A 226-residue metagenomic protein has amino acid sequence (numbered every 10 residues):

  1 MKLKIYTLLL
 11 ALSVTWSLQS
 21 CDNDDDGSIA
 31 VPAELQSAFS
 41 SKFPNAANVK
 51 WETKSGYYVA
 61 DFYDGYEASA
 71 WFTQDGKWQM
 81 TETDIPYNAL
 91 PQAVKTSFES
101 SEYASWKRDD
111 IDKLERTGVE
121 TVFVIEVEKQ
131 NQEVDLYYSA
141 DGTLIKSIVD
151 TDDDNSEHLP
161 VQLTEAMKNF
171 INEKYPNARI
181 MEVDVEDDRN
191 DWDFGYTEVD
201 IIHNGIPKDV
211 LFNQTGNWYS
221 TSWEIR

Functional and structural regions predicted by a protein language model:
K2-I5, A11-F43: Bacterial Sec-dependent N-terminal signal peptides
S28-R226: First exposed extracellular module after export/assembly in secreted or surface-exposed proteins
